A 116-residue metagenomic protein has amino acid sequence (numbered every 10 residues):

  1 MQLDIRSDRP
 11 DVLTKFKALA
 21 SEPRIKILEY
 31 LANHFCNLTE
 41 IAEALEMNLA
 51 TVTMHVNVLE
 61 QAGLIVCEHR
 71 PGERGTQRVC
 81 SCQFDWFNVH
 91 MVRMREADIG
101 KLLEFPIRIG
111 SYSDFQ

Functional and structural regions predicted by a protein language model:
M1-K17, A62: N-terminal leader segment of winged-helix/HTH proteins
V12, E73-S113: Conserved segment of winged-helix/HTH DNA-binding domains
K17-R24: Short helix-coil-helix linker/hinge
R24, N33-N37: Short capping segments at the starts of secondary-structure elements
I27, E40-E46: A short acidic, leucine-rich amphipathic alpha-helix
E43, M54, E60-Q61: Alpha-helical residues within the helix-turn-helix
L49-A50, N57: Key DNA-contact positions within bacterial/archaeal DNA-binding proteins
L64-G75: Beta-hairpin "wing" of winged helix-turn-helix
